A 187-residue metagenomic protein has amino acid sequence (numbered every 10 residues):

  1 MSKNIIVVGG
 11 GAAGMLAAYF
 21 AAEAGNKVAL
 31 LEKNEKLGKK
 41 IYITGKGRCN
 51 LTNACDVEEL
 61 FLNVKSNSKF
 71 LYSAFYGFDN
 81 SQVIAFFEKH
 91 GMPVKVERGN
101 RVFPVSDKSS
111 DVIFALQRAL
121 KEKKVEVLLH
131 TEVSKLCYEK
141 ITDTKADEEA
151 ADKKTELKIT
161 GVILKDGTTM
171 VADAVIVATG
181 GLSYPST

Functional and structural regions predicted by a protein language model:
K3-L30: N-terminal Rossmann-like FAD-binding beta1-loop-alpha1 element of flavoenzymes
V7, G11-A13, K36, G181-S183: Residue-level detector of alpha-helix initiation sites
A22-K46: Glycine-rich FAD pyrophosphate-binding loop
N26-A29, V94, V175: Hydrophobic anchor at the start of a short beta-strand that flanks the dinucleotide cofactor-binding loop
R48-V96: Glycine-rich active-site loop/strand segments that organize a redox cofactor
L71-S81, G99-R118, L128, L182-T187: Short beta-strand to alpha-helix junction loop
A115-T187: Predominantly flavin-linked oxidoreductase catalytic cores and closely associated redox partners
